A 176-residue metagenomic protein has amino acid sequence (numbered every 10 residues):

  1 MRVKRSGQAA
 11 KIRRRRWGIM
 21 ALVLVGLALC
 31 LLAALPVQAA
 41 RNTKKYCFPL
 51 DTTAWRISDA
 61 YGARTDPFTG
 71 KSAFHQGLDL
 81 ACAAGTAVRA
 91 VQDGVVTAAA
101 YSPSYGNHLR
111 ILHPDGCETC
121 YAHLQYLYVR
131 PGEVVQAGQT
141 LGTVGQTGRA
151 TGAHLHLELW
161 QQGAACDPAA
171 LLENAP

Functional and structural regions predicted by a protein language model:
M1-K45: N-terminal secretion targeting segments of exported proteins
L29-Y105, A137: Surface-exposed, glycine-biased beta-strand/turn segments
I57, A81, N107-H113, E133-P176: Conserved, short, structured surface segments that act as functional micro-motifs
A60, A99-A100, L127, V144-T147: Residue-level recognition of beta-strand microenvironments
A73-H75, A90-Y128, A153, E158: Zn2+-dependent peptidoglycan hydrolase active-site motif and core
C82-A84, Y126-P131: Active-site acidic-Proline motif in GNAT/NAT acetyltransferases
T86, D115-C117, A164: Short acidic/polar mixed-charge low-complexity motifs
T86, T119, T147, T151: Ser/Thr-centric signal marking residues that sit in or immediately flank functional binding/regulatory motifs
